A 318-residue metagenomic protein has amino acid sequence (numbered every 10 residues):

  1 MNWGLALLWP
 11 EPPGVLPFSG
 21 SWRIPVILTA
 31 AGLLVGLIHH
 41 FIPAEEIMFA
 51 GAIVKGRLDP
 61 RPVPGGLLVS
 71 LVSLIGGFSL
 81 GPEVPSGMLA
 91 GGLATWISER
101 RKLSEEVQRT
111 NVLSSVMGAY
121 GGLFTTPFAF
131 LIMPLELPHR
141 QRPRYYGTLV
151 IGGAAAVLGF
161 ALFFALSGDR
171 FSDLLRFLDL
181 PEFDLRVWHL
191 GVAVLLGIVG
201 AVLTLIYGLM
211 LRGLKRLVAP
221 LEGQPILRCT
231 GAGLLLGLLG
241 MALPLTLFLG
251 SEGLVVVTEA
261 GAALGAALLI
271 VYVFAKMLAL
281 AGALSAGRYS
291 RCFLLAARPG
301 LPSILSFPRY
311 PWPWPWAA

Functional and structural regions predicted by a protein language model:
M1-A318: Alpha-helical transmembrane segments and immediately membrane-proximal extracytoplasmic
